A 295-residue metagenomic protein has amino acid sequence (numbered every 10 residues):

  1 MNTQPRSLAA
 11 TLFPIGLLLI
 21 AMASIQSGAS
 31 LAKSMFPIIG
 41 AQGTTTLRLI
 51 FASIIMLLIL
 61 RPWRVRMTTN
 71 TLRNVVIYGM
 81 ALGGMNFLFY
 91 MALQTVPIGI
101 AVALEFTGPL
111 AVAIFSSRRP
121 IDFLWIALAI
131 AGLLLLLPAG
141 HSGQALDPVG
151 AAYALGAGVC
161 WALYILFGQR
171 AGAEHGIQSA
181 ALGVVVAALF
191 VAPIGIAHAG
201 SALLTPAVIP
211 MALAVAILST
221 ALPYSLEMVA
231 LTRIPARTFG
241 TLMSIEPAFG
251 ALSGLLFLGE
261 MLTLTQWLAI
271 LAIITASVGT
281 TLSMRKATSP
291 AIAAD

Functional and structural regions predicted by a protein language model:
M1-A23, S53-I77, R118-L124, S142-L146 (+4 more regions): Membrane-interface interhelical linkers
M1-G43, I77-M80, G84-L88, A131 (+3 more regions): Glycine-/small-residue-enriched transmembrane alpha-helix faces in small-molecule transporters and effluxers
N2-S7, L49, V208, S244-D295: C-terminal-most transmembrane helix of multi-pass membrane proteins
P14, P37-G84, V112, C160-Y164 (+2 more regions): Transmembrane alpha-helices of multi-pass small-molecule transport proteins
M35, T44, R48, A92 (+7 more regions): Hydrophobic/aromatic residues within transmembrane alpha-helices of multi-pass small-molecule transporters
G43-S53, L82, F89-P120, A157 (+1 more regions): Specific alpha-helical transmembrane segments that line the substrate/conduction pathway and gating interfaces
L47, A101-L104, F167-A188, T220-L256: Helix-helix packing/entry segments at the starts of transmembrane helices
I77-M80, T107, I121-G140, A157 (+3 more regions): Hydrophobic transmembrane alpha-helices of multi-pass small-molecule transport proteins
